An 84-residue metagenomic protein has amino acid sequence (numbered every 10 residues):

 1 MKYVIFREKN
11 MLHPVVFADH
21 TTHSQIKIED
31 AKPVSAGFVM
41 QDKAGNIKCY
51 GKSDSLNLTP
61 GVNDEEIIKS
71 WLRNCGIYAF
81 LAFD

Functional and structural regions predicted by a protein language model:
M1-D84: Intrinsic low-complexity, intrinsically disordered or marginally ordered coil/linker segments
